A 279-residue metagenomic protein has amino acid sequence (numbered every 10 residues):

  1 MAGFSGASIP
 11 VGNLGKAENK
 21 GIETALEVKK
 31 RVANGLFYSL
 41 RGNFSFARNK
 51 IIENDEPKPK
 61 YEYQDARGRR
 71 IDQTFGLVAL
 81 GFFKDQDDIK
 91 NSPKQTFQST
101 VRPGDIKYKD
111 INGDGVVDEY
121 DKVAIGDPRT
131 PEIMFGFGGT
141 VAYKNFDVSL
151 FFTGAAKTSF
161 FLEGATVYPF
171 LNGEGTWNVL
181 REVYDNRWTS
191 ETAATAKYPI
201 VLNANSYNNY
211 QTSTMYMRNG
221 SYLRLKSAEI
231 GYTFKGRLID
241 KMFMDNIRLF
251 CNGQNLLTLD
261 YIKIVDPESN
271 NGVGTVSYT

Functional and structural regions predicted by a protein language model:
M1-I9, N112-Y120, L202-T214, N271-V276: Flexible, solvent-exposed coil segments and beta strand-coil junctions, predominantly the extracellular/periplasmic
A7-S8, K16-I22, F44-K50, T130-F135 (+2 more regions): Transmembrane beta-barrel architecture of outer-membrane proteins
G12-E18, I22, K29-D127, W188-S190 (+1 more regions): Conserved small-residue
V28-K30, F44-K50, Y143-N145, G154-T158 (+3 more regions): Transmembrane beta-strands of outer-membrane beta-barrel pores
N34, N145-S149, R237-L238: Repeated loop/turn-to-beta-strand initiation elements of outer-membrane beta-barrel proteins
L40-G42, L150, L249-C251: Membrane-embedded beta-strand positions of outer-membrane beta-barrel proteins
Q73, P103, A155-R248, G253: Extracytoplasmic gating/loop element in the C-terminal half of outer-membrane beta-barrel translocons and assembly
T279: Conserved small/polar residues in nucleotide/adenosyl-binding loops
